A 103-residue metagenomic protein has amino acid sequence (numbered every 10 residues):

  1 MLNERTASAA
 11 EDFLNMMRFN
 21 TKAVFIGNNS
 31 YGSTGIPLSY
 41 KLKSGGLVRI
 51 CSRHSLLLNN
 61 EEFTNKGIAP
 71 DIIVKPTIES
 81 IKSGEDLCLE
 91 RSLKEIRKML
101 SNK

Functional and structural regions predicted by a protein language model:
M1-K103: C-terminal "post-core" interaction segments
